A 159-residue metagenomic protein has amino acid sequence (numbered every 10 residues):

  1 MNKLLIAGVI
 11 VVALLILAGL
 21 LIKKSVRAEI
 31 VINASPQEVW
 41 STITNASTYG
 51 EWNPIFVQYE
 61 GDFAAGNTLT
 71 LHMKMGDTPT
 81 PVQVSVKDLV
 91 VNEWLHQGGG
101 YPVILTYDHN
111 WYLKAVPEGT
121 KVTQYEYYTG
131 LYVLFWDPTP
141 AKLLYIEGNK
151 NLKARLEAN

Functional and structural regions predicted by a protein language model:
N2-E60, A64: Hydrophobic ligand-binding cavity/cleft-lining segments
L20, K74-M75, G100-V103: Short Gly/Pro-enriched turn/cap motifs at secondary-structure boundaries
S25-R27, P79-V84, L105-N110: Short, surface-exposed coil-to-beta transition loops
N33-P36, A64-A65, K87-N92, Y112-K121 (+1 more regions): A short, structured loop/turn motif at beta-sheet edges
P36, W40-A46, G66, Q83 (+4 more regions): Extracytoplasmic/secreted envelope proteins and their assembly/folding machinery, especially bacterial periplasmic
E38-I43, Y49, L69-L71, V86 (+3 more regions): Hydrophobic pocket/interface hotspot
S47-P81, L89-N92: Short beta-edge strand/loop motif at the mouth of beta-sheet-based domains
G99-A158: Beta-strand/loop substructures that line and gate deep hydrophobic ligand-binding cavities in soluble
